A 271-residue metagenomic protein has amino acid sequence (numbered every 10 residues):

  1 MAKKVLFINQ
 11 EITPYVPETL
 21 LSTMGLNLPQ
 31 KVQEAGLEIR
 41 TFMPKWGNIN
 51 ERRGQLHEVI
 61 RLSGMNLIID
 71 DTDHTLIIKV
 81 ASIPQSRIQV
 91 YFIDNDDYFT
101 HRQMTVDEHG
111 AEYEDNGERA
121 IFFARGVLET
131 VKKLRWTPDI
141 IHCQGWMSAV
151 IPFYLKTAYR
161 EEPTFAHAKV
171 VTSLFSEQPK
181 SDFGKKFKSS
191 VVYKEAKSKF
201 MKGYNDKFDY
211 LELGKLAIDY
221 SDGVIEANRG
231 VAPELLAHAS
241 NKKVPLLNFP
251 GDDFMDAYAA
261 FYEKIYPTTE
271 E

Functional and structural regions predicted by a protein language model:
M1-E271: Catalytic cores of nucleotide-sugar-dependent glycosyltransferases that transfer UDP/GDP/TDP-activated
